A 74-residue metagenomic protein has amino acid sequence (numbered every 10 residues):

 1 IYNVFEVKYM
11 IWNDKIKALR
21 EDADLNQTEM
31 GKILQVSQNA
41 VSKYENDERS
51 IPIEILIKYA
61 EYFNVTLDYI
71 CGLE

Functional and structural regions predicted by a protein language model:
I1-M10, K17-A18, D22-A23: N-terminal flexible/basic segments that precede or flank functional cores
I11, D22, E48-I51, Y62: Helix-turn-helix/winged-helix DNA-binding modules
D14-I33, K58: Short basic helix-loop element that most often maps to the first helix and adjoining turn of HTH DNA-binding modules
R20, E45, D68: Acidic active-site catalytic centers that drive phospho-/nucleotidyl reactions and related ester hydrolyses
G31, S42-K43, F63: Alpha-helical and His/Cys-centered functional microenvironments
Q35-S50, G72: Recognition helix of helix-turn-helix/homeodomain-like DNA-binding domains that insert into the DNA major groove
E54-Y69: DNA major-groove recognition helix of helix-turn-helix/homeodomain DNA-binding modules
